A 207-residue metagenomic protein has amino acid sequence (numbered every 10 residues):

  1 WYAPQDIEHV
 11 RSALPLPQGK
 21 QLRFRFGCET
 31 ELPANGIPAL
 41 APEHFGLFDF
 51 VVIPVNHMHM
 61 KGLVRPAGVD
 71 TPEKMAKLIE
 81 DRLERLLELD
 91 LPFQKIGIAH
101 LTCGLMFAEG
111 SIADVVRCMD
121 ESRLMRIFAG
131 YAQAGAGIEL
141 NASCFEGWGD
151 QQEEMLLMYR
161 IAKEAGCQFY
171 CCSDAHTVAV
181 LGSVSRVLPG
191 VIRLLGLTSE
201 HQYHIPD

Functional and structural regions predicted by a protein language model:
W1-D81, V180: A metal-dependent hydrolase metal-coordination microenvironment
I7-Q21, L40-I53, E88-Q94, M125-G135 (+2 more regions): Acidic (Asp/Glu)-rich catalytic clusters
L22, K95-G97, S199-H201: Residue-level recognition of the N-termini of beta-strands and the immediately preceding loop/turn
F24-C28, V51-I53, G97-A99, I138-L140 (+1 more regions): Hydrophobic faces of well-ordered beta-strands that scaffold small-molecule active sites in alpha/beta enzyme cores
G27-P33, N56-M58, L101-G104, N141-F145 (+1 more regions): Active-site beta-loop-alpha junctions enriched in small/polar residues
K61, F107-A108, W148: Glycine/Thr-rich phosphate-binding loops of Rossmann-like dinucleotide-binding domains
E73-M119: Hydrophobic, aromatic-enriched interface-forming segments
S111-D207: Charged catalytic cores and adjacent phosphate/nucleic-acid-binding surfaces used for phosphate/nucleic-acid chemistry
